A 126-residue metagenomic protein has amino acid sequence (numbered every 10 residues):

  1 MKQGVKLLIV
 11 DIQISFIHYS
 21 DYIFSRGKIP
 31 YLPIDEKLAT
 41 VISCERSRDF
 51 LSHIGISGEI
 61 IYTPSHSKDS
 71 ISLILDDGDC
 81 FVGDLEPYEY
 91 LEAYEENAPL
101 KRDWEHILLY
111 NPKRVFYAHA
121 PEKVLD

Functional and structural regions predicted by a protein language model:
M1-F50: Active-site HxH/HxHxD metal-binding segment of metal-dependent hydrolases
K2, H53-G55, Y110: Short, well-ordered coil/turn elements that cap or connect secondary structure elements
R48, G55-G58: Short coil/loop residues immediately preceding or within conserved phosphate-binding loops of NTP-utilizing enzyme
S57-D126: Metallo-beta-lactamase
